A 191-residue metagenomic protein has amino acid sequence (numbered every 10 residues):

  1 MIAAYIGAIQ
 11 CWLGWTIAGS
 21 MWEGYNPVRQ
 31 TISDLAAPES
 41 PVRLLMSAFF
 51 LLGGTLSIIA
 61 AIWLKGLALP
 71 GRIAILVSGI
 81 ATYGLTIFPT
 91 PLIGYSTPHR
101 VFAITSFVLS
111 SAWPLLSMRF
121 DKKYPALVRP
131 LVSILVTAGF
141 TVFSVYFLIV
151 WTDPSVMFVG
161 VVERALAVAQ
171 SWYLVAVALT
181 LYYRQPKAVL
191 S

Functional and structural regions predicted by a protein language model:
M1-Y25, T31, L35, E39-Y183: Hydrophobic, aromatic-enriched alpha-helical segments typical of multi-pass transmembrane helices
L181-S191: Membrane-interface capping segments at transmembrane-helix boundaries
